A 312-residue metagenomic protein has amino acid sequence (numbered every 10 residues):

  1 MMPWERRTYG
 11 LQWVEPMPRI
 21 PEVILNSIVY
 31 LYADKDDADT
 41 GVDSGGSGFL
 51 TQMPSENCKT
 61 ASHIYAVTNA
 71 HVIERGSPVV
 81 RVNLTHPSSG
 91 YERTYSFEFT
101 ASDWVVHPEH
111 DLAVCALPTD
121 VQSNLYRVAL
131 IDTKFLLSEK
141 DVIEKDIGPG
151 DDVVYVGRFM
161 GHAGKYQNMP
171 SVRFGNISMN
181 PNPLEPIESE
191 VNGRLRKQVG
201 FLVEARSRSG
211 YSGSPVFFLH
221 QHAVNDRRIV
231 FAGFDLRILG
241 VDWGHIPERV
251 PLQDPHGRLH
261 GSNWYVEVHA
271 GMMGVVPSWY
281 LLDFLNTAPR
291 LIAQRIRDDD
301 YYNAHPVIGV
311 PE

Functional and structural regions predicted by a protein language model:
R7-V14, I64, W104, D111-V114 (+2 more regions): Cysteine-nucleophile amide-bond enzymes
V14, A38-D39, N69-V72, S89: N-terminal, Lys/Arg-enriched amphipathic/low-complexity engagement segments that precede the first folded domain
P21-I24, F217-E312: C-terminal subregion of chymotrypsin/trypsin-like serine protease catalytic domains
L25, K35, D43-G45, A61 (+6 more regions): Serine endopeptidase catalytic core focused on the charge-relay Asp
I28, D34-A66: A conserved glycine-rich beta-strand in the N-terminal activation segment of trypsin-fold
T51-M53, N180, L219, G244: Residue-level recognition of beta-strand microenvironments
M53-T60, E185-E188, Q221-A232: Alpha-helix termini
N69-H71, G157-F159, F174, M179 (+1 more regions): Short beta->alpha transition motifs characteristic of CBS
